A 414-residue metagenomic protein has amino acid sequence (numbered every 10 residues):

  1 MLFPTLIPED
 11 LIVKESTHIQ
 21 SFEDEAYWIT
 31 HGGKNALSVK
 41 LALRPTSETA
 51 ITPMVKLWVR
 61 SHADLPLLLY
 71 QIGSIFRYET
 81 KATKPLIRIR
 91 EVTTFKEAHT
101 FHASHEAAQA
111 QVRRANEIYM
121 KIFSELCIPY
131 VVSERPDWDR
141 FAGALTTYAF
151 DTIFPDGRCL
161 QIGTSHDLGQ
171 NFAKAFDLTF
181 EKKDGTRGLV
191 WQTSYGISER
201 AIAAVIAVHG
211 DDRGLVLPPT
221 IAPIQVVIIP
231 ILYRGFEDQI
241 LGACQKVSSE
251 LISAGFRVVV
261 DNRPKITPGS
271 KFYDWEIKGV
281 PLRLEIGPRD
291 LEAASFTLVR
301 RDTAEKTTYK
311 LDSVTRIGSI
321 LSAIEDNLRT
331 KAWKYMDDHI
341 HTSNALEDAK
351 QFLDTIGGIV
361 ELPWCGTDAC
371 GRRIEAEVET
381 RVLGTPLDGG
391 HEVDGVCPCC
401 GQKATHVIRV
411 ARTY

Functional and structural regions predicted by a protein language model:
M1-Y414: NTP/phosphate- and nucleic-acid-binding module
